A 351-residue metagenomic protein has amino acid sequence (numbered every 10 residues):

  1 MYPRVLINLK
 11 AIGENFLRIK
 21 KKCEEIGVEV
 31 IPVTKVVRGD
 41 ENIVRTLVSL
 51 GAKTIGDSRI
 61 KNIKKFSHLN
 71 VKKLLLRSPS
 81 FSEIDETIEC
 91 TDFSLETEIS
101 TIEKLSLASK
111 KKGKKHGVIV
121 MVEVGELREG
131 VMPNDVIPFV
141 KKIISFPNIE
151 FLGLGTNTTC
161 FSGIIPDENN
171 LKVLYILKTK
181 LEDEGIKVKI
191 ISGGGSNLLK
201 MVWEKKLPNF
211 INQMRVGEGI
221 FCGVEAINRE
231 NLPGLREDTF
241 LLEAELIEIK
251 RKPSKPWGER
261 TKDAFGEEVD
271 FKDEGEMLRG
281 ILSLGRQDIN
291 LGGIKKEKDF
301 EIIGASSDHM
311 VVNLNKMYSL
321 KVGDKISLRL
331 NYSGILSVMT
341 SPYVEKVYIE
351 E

Functional and structural regions predicted by a protein language model:
M1-I7: Generic N-terminal amphipathic, Lys/Arg-enriched alpha-helix
L6, V28-N169, K180: Active-site-proximal beta-alpha core segment in soluble small-molecule metabolic enzymes
E14-R18, E25, V36-S49, N62 (+1 more regions): N-terminal capping/small domains of soluble enzymes
E29, D183-I190, V322, V338-S341: Flexible, glycine/charged-enriched surface loops at secondary-structure junctions
V124-F240: Active-site loop/helix belt of alpha/beta enzymes
L199-L282, D288, K295-K296: Active-site loop ensemble at the mouth of alpha/beta enzyme cores that anchors a bound cofactor
P253-E351: C-terminal accessory subdomain/extension
